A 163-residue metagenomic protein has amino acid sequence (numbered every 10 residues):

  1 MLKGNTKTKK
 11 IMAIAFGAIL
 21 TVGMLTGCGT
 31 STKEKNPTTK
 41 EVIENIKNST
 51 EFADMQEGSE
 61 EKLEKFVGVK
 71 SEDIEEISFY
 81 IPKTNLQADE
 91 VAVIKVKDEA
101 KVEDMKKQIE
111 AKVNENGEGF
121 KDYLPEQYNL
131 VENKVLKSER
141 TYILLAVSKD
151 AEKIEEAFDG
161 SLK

Functional and structural regions predicted by a protein language model:
K3-A15: Bacterial N-terminal signal peptides that target proteins for export
G23-G27: C-terminal motif of bacterial Sec signal peptides marking the signal peptidase cleavage site
G29-T32: Bacterial signal peptide processing site
K35-M55: Post-signal peptide N-terminal segment of mature Sec-exported envelope proteins
E57-L86, A100: Short, compositionally biased low-complexity segments enriched in polar/charged residues
Y80-N114: Mature extracytoplasmic domains of secretory-pathway proteins
K83, E126-K163: A short, solvent-exposed beta-edge/loop patch
A111-K134: An anionic, turn-rich surface loop/hairpin at beta-sheet edges that serves as a generic interaction/coordination patch
